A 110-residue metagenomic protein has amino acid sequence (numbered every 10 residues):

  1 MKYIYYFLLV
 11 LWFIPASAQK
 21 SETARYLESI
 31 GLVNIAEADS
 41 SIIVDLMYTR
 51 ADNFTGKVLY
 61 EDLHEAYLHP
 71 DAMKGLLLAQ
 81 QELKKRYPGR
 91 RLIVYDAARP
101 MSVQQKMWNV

Functional and structural regions predicted by a protein language model:
M1-E22: Bacterial Sec-dependent N-terminal signal peptides
L9-W12, F54, S102: Residues in flexible loops and secondary-structure boundaries
A18-A97, Q104-V110: Extracytoplasmic cell-surface/polysaccharide-interacting catalytic and binding patches
